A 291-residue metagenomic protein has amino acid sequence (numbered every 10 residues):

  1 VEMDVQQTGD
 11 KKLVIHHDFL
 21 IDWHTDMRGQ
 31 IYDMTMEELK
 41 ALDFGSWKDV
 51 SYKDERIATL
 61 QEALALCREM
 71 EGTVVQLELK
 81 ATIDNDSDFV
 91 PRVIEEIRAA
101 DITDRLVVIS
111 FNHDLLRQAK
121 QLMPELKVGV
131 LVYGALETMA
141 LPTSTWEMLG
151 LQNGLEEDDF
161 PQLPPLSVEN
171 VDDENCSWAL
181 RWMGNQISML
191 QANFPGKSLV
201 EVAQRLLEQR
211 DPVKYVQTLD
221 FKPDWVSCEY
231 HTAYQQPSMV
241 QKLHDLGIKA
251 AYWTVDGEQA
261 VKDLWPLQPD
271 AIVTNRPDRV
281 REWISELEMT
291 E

Functional and structural regions predicted by a protein language model:
V1-Q7, L13, V75-L77: Conserved metal-phosphate-binding beta-hairpin within the catalytic cores of diverse ATP-dependent phosphoryl-transfer
M3, L77-L79, C228, Y252 (+1 more regions): Conserved beta-strand positions
Q6-Q7, D114-L115, M239, A260 (+1 more regions): Alpha-helix capping/helix-boundary segments
H17-L136, L149, E156-V213, L219-Y234 (+1 more regions): Metal-dependent phosphodiesterase/phospholipase catalytic core, i.e., the His/Asp/Glu-rich active-site region
R117, G257-P269: Catalytic cores of alpha/beta
E125-A135, M148, A251-W253, A271-N275 (+1 more regions): Short hydrophobic/aromatic-enriched beta-strand-loop microsegments
M239-V255: Alpha-helix-loop-beta-strand connector modules within alpha/beta enzyme cores
P277-E291: C-terminal helical cap(s) of enzyme catalytic domains, especially alpha/beta-barrels
